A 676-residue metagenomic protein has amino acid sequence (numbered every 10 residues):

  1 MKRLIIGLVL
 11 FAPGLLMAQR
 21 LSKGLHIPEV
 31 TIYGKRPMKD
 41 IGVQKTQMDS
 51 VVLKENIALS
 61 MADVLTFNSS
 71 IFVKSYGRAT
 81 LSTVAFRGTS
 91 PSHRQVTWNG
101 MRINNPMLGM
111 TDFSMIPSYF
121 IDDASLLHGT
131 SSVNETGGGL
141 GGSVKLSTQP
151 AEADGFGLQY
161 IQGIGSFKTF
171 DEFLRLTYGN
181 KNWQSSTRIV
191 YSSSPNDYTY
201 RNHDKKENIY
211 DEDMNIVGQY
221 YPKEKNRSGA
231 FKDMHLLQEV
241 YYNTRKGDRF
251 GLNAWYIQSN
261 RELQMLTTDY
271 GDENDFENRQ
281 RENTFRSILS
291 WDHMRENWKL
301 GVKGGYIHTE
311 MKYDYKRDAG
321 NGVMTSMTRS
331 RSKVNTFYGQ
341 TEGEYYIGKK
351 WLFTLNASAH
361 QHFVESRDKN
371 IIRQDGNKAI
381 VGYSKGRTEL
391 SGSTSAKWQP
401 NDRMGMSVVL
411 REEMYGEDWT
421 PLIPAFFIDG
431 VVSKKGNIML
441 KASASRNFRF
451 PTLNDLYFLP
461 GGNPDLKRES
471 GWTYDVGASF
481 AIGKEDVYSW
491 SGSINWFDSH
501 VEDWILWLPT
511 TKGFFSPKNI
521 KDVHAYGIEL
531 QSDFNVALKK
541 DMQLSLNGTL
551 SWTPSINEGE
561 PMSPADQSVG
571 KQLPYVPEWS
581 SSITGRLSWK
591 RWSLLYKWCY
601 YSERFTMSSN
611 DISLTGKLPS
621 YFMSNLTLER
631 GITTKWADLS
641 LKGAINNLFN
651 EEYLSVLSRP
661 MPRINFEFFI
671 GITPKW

Functional and structural regions predicted by a protein language model:
Q19-K54, P91: Short, acidic, small-residue-rich periplasmic hinge/interaction motif at the N-terminus of Gram-negative outer-membrane
M61-V64, S82-A85, T97, T111-P117 (+3 more regions): N-terminal periplasmic accessory domains that precede and gate Gram-negative outer-membrane beta-barrel machines
A62-R102: Extracytoplasmic beta-strand/coil segments of soluble accessory domains associated with Gram-negative outer-membrane
M101-G129, P460: Short acidic/polar hinge/loop motifs at secondary-structure boundaries that mediate gating or recognition
K168-S193, K205-N260, N283-R295, Y345-F353 (+1 more regions): Transmembrane beta-barrel wall of Gram-negative outer-membrane proteins
Y198, R227-D233, K246-L300, Y306-N335: Flexible loop and strand-edge segments within Gram-negative outer membrane beta-barrel domains
R295-Y315, S433, K441, R468-Y526 (+2 more regions): Membrane-embedded beta-barrel scaffold of Gram-negative outer-membrane proteins
Q399-G405, W496-H500, N519-S608, D638: Gram-negative outer-membrane beta-barrel transporters
